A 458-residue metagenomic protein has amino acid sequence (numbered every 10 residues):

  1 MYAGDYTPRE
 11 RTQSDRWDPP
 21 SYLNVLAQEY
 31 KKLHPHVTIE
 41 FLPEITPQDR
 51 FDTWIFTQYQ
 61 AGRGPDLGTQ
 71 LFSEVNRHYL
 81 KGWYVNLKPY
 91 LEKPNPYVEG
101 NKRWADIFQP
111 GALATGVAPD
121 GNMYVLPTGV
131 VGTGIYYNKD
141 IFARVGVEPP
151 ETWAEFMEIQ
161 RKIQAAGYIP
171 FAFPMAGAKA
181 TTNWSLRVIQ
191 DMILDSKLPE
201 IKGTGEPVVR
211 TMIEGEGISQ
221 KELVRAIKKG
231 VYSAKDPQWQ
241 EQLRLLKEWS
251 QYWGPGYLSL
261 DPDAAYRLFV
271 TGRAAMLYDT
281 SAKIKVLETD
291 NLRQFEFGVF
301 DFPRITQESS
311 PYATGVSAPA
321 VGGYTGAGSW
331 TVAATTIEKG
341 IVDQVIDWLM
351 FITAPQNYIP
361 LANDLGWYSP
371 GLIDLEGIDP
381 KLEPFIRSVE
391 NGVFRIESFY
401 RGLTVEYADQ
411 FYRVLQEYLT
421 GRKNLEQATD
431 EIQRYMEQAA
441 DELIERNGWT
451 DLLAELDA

Functional and structural regions predicted by a protein language model:
M1-W83, E92-R103, P149, Q427 (+1 more regions): Conserved N-terminal structural module of periplasmic/extracytoplasmic solute-binding proteins
A3, K32, R144-V145, Q251 (+3 more regions): Extracytoplasmic/periplasmic substrate-recognition and gating elements
Y22, L26, E241-L245, K339-I352 (+1 more regions): Short amphipathic alpha-helical coupling segments at ligand-binding clamshell hinges and other catalytic/signaling
E44-W54, W153-M157, Y257-T271: Short helix-initiation/N-cap motifs at beta->coil->alpha
D66-T69, A275-T280: Paired acidic/hydrophobic, glycine-rich loop segments that form the ligand-binding mouth/hinge of periplasmic-binding
E74-G132, E148, T204-G217, F300 (+1 more regions): Hinge/lid segment of periplasmic solute-binding proteins
Q160-K162, L198-S259: Glycine-centered hinge/linker elements that transmit conformational signals in sensory and ligand-binding systems
F300, R304, P311-V316, Y324 (+2 more regions): Long, aromatic- and glycine/proline-rich binding clefts that accommodate carbohydrate-like moieties
